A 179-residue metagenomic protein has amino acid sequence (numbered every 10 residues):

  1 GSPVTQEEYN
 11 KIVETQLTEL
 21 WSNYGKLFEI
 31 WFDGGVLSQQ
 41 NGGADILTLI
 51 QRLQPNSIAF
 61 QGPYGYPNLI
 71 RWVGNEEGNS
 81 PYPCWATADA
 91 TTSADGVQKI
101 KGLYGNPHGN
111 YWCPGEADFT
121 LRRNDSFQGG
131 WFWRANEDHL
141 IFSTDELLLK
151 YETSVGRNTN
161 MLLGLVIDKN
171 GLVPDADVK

Functional and structural regions predicted by a protein language model:
G1-K179: Mature catalytic domains of secreted/periplasmic carbohydrate-active enzymes
